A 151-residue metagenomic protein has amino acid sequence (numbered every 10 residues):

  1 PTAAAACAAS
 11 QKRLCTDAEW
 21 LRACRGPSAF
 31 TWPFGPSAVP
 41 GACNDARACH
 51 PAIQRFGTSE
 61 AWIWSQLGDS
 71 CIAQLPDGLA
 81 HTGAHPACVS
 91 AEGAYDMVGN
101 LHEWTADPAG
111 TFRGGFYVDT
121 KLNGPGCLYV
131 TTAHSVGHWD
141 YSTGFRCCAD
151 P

Functional and structural regions predicted by a protein language model:
P1-T131, V136, Y141: Functional-site microenvironments in short loops/helix caps that host divalent-cation chemistry
Y141-P151: Short, structured beta-strand segments at or near domain termini in extracellular proteins/domains
